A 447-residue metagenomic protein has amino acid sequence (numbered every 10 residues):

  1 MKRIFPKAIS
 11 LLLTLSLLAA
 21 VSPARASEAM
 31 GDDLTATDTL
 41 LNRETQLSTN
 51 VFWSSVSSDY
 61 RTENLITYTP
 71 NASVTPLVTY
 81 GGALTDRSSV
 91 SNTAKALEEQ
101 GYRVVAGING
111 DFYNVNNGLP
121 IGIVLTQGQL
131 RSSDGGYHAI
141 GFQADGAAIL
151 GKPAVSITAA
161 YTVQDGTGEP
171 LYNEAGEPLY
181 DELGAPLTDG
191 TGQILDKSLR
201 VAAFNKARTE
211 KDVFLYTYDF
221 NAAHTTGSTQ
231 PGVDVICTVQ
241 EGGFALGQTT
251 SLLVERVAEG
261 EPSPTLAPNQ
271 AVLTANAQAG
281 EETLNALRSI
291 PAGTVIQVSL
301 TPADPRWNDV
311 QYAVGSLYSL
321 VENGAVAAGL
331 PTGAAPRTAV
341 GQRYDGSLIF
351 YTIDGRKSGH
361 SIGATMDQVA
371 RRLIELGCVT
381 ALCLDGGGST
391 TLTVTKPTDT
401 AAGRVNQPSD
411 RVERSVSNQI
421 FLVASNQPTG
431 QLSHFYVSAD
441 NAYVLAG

Functional and structural regions predicted by a protein language model:
M1-I9: Bacterial N-terminal signal peptides that target proteins for export
L13-L17, V21: Hydrophobic core
S22-A26: Sec/Tat signal peptide C-region and signal peptidase I cleavage site
S27-A267, A271-T274: Zymogen propeptides
S54-S57, V115-A144, L300, Q311-V379 (+1 more regions): Conserved, well-ordered active-site substructure
V272-R288: Short alpha-helix capping/helix-loop boundary micro-motifs
I290-I296: Loop/turn positions that initiate beta-strands
A446-G447: Beta-strand-rich structural segments
